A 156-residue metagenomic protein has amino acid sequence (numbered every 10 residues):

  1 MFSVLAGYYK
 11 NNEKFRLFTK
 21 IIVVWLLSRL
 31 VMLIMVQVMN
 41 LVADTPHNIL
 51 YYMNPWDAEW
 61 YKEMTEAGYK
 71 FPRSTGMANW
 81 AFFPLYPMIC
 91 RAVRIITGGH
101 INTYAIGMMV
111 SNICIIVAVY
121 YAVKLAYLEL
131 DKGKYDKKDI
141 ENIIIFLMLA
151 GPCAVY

Functional and structural regions predicted by a protein language model:
M1-A43: Start-transfer (signal-anchor) and selected internal transmembrane alpha helices of multi-pass inner/ER membrane
L17, H100-A105, E129-I143: Membrane-helix interface segments
V24, S28, A78-N79, G107-I115 (+1 more regions): Alpha-helical transmembrane segments of multi-pass integral membrane proteins
M32, V36-N40, R94, V119-A122 (+1 more regions): Structural signal for membrane-spanning alpha-helices in multi-pass inner-membrane proteins, emphasizing helix cores
Q37-T45, G99, Y127, D131-K132: Transmembrane helix-loop junctions in multipass membrane proteins, especially transporters and channels
P55-K70, T75-G99: Short hydrophobic/aromatic helix or loop-helix immediately within or flanking a transmembrane segment in polytopic
A92, I106-G133: Transmembrane-helix motifs of polytopic, lipid-linked glycan transferases
E141-C153: Short helix- or helix-capping micro-motifs that position conserved polar/aromatic residues at function-defining sites
